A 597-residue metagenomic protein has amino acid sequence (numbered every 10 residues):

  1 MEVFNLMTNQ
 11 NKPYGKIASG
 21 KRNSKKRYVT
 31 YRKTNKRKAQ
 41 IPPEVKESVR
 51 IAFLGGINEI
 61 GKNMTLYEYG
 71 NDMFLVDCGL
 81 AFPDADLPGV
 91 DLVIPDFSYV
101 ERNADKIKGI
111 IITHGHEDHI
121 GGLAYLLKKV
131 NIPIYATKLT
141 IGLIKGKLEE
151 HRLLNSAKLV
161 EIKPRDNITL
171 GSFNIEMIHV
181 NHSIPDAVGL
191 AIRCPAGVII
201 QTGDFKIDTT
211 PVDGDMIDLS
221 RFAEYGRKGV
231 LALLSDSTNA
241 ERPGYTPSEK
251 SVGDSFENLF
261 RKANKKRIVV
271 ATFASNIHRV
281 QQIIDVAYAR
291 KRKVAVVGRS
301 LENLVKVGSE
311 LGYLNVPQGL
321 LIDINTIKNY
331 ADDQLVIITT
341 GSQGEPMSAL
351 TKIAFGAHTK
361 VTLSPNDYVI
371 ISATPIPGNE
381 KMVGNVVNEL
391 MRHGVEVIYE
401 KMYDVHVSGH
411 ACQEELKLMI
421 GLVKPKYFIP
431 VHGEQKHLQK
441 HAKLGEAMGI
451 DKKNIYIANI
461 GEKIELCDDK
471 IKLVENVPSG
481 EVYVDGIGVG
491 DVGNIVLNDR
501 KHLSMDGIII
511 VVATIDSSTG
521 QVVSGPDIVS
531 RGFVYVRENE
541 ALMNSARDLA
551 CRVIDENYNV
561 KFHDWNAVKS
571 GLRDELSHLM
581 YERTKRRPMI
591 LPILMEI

Functional and structural regions predicted by a protein language model:
M1-P43: Intrinsically disordered, low-complexity RNA-associated tracts
K26-I111, H116-Y330, S348-T362, K381-N385: His/Asp/Glu-rich metal-coordinating catalytic cores of metallo-dependent phosphodiesterases/hydrolases acting on
P133, I429, L591-P592: Short glycine-rich phosphate-binding loop at a beta-alpha junction
L148, G445, M580: Conserved hydrophobic residues forming the short capping helix/wall of the S-adenosyl-L-methionine
K163, N459, R586-I590: Short Gly/Ser/Thr- and Asp/Glu-enriched loop/turn motifs at secondary-structure junctions
S172, A187-G189, Q334, D506-I510 (+1 more regions): Broad gene-expression machinery/nucleic-acid interaction feature
R242-S372, I376-P425, I429-F562, K569 (+1 more regions): Hard-cation-handling environments
K561-I597: C-terminal tails and terminal domains of large nucleic-acid-associated and other macromolecular-machine proteins
